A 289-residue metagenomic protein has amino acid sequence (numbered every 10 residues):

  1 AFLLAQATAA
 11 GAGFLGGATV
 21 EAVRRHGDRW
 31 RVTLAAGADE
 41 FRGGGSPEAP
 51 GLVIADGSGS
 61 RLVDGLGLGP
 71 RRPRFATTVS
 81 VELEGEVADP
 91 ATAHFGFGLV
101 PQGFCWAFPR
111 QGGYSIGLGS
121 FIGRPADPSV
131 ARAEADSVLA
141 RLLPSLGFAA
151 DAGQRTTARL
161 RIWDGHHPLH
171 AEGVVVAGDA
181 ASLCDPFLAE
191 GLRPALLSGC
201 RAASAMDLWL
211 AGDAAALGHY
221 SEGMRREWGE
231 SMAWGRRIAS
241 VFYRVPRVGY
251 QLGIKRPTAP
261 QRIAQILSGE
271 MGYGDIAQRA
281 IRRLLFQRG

Functional and structural regions predicted by a protein language model:
A1-G65, R72-A76: Conserved N-terminal helical subregion
A18, A55-G57, G98-L99, R110 (+5 more regions): Fold-independent oxyanion-binding glycine-rich loops and adjacent beta-strand/coil segments at enzyme active sites
A22, I122-L210, A214: FAD/FMN-dependent oxidoreductases across multiple families
T33-A35, G117, A177: Beta-strand residues in well-ordered beta-sheet regions across diverse protein folds
G57-D136, A140: Conserved FAD-binding catalytic core of PHBH/FMO-like flavoproteins
S204-G289: C-terminal helical "tail/cap" subdomain of flavin- and related membrane-associated enzymes
